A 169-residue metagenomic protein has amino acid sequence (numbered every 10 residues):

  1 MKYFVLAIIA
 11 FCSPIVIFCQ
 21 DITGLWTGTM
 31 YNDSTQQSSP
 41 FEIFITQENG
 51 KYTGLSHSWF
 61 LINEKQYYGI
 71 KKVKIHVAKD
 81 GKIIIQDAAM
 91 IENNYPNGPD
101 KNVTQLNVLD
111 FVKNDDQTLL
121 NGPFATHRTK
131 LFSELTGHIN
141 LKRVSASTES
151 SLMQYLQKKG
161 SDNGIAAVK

Functional and structural regions predicted by a protein language model:
M1-T23: Bacterial Sec-dependent N-terminal signal peptides
I22-F44, K51-S58, K72-K169: Beta-sheet ligand-binding and adhesion/scaffold domains
Y67-I70: Short coil-to-beta strand junction motifs in C2/discoidin
